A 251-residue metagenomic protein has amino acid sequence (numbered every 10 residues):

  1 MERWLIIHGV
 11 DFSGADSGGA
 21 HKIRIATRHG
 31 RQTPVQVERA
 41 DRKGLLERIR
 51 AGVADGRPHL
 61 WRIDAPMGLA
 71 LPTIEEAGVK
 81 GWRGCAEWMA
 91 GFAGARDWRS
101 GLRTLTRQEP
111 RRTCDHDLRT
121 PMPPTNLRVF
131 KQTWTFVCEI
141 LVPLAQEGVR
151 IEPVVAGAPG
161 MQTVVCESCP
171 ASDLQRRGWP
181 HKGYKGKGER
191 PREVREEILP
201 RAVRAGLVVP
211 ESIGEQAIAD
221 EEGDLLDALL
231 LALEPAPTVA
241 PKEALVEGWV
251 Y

Functional and structural regions predicted by a protein language model:
E2-Y251: RNase H-like (RuvC/DEDD) metal-dependent nuclease/polynucleotide-processing core
